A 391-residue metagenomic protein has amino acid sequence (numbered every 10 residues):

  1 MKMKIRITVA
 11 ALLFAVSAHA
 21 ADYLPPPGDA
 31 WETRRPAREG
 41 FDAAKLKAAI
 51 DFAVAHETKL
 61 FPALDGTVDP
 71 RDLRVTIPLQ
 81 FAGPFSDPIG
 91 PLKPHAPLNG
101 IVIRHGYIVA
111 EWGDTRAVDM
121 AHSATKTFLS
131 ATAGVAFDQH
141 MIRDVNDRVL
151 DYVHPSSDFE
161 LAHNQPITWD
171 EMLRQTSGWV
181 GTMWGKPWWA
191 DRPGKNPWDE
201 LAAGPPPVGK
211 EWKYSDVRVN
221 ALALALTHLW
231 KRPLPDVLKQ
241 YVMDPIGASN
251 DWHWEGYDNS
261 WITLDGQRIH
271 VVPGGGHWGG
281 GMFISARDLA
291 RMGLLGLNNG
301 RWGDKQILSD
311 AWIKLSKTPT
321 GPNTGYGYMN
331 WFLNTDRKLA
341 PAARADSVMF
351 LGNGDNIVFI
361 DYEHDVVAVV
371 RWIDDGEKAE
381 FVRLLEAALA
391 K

Functional and structural regions predicted by a protein language model:
H19-D114, Q139-I142, R232, A388-K391: N-terminal leader/targeting segments and the immediately adjacent pre-domain N-terminus
E32, V54, T58-P91, A121 (+2 more regions): Active-site-proximal loop and beta-strand segments within enzyme catalytic domains
D42, G106, M120-V145, M172 (+3 more regions): Active-site SXXK
I108-A117, W179-N259, G280: Catalytic-site signature segments of enzymes, centered on catalytic residues
T127, A131, R218-A225, G280-R301 (+1 more regions): Active-site-proximal alpha-helical segments within enzyme catalytic domains
Q139-S177, W230-W278: Active-site helix/loop module of the DD-peptidase/beta-lactamase fold, centered on the serine-lysine SxxK catalytic
W261-G276, K317-V367: Active-site Gly/Thr loop motif
M349-K391: Structured C-terminal helix/loop/strand segments within mature extracytoplasmic catalytic/sensor domains
